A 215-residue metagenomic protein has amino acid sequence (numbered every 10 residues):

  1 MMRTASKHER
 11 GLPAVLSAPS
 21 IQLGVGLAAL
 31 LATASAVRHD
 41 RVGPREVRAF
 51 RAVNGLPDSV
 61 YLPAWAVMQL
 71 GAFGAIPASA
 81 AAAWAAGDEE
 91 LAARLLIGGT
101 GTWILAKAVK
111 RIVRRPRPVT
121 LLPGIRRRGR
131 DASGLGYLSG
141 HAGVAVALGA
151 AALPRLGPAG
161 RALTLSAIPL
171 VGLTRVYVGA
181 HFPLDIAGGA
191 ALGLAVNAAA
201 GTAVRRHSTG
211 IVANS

Functional and structural regions predicted by a protein language model:
M1-A75, K110-A132: N-terminal transmembrane-helix/juxtamembrane module of multi-pass inner/ER membrane proteins
S17, A81-L105: Interfacial segments of alpha-helical transmembrane regions
I21-Q22, E90-G98, G160-L163, L184-G188: Alpha-helical transmembrane segments of integral membrane proteins
A28-A36, A75-A80, T100-I104, S166-L170 (+1 more regions): Hydrophobic alpha-helical membrane-anchor/signal-helix detector
A32-P44, W84-E89, K107-V113, L173-H181 (+1 more regions): Short hydrophobic alpha-helical membrane-entry/anchor segments
S59-V60, D88-A92, V119, L156-R161 (+1 more regions): Membrane-helix interface segments
I97-V113, A162-T174: Small-polar-interrupted transmembrane alpha-helices in polytopic inner-membrane proteins
L122-S215: Membrane-embedded catalytic cores of phosphoryl/pyrophosphoryl-handling enzymes
